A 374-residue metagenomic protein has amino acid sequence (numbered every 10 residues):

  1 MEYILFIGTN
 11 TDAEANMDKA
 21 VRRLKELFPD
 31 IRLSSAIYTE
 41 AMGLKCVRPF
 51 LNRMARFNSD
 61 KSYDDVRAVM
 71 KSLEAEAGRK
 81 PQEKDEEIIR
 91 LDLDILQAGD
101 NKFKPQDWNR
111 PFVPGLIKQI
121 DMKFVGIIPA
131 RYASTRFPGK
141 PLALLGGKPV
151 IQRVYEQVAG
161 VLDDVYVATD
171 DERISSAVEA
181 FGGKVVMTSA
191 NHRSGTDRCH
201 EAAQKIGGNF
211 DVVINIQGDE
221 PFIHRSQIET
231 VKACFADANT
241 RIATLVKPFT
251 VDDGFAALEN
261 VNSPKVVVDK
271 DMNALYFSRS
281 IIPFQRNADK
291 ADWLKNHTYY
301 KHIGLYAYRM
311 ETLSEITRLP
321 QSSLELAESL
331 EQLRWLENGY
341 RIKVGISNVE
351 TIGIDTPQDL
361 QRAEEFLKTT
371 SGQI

Functional and structural regions predicted by a protein language model:
M1-I4, M122-V125: Extreme N-terminal starter segment of soluble prokaryotic enzymes
A15-V21, K123-T169: N-terminal glycine-rich phosphate-binding loop and ensuing alpha1 helix
K19-K61, T169-E172: Short, surface-exposed acidic-centric catalytic microdomains
M42-P49, D64-R67, S72-M122, F235: Flexible, gly/pro- and Lys/Arg-enriched active-site loops
K61-Q82, Y166, E172-T230: Short phosphate-binding loop-to-helix
R90-G99, H192-S263: Conserved beta-loop-beta/alpha segment of the NTase-like Rossmann-fold superfamily that binds/positions NTPs
G208, W293-I374: Conserved alpha/beta core of the MobA/IspD/sugar-nucleotide pyrophosphorylase nucleotidyltransferase superfamily
R225-L319: Conserved core of the sugar-phosphate nucleotidyltransferase
